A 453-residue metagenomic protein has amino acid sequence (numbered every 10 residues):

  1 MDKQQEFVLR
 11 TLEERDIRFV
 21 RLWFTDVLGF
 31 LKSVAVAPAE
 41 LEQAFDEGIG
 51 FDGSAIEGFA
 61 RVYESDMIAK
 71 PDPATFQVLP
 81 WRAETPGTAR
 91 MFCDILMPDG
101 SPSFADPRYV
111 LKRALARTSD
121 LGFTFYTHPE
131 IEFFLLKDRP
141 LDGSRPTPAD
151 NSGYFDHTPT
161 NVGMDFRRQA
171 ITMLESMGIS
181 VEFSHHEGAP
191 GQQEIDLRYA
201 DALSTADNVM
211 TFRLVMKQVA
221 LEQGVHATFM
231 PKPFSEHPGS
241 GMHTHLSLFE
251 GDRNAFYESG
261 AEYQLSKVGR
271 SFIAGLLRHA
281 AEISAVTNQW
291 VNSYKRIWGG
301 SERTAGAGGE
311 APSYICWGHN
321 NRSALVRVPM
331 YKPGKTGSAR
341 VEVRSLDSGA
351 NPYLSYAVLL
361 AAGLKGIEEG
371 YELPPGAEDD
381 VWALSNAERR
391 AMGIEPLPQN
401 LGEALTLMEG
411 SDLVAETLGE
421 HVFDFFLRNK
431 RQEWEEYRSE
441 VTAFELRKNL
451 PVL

Functional and structural regions predicted by a protein language model:
M1-L453: Glycine-rich, acidic/polar active-site loops that bind/position phosphate-bearing ligands
